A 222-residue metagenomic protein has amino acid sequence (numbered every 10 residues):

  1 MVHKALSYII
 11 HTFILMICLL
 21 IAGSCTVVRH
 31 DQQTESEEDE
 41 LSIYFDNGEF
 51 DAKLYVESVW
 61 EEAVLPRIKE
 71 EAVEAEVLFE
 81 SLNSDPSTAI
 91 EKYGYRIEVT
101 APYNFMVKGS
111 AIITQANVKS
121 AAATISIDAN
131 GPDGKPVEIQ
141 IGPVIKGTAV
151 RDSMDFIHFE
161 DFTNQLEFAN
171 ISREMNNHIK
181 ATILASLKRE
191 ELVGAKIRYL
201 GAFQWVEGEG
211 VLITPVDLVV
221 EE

Functional and structural regions predicted by a protein language model:
M1-C25: Sec-dependent bacterial lipoprotein signal peptides
C25-E222: OB-fold and OB-like single-stranded nucleic-acid-recognition modules and their adjacent interaction interfaces
